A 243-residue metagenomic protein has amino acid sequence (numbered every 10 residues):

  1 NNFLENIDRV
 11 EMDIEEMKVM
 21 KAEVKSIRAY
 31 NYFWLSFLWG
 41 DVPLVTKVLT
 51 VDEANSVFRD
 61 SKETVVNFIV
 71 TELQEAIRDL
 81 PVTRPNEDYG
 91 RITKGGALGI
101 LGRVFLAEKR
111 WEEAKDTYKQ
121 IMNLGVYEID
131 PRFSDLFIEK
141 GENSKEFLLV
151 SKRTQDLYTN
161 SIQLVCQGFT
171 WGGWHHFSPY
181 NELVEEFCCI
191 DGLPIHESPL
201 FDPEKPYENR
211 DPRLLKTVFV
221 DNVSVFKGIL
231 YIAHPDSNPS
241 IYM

Functional and structural regions predicted by a protein language model:
N1-W39, A54-N67, L73-E87, P203 (+2 more regions): Conserved, well-structured interaction surfaces
D8, S36-L44, L49, R84-P85 (+1 more regions): Short coil/turn linking the two alpha-helices of tandem helical-hairpin repeats
D8, T50, S61, T93 (+1 more regions): Short, solvent-exposed coil/turn linker segments
R28, F33-L35, T46-V48, F133 (+1 more regions): Glycine-rich, histidine-containing beta strand-loop boundary motifs that form or position
V42, Q74-L80, R91-N238: An aromatic- and glycine-enriched ligand-binding surface/loop that stacks and positions planar moieties
D52-A54, A233-Y242: Short, solvent-exposed loop/beta-turn-alpha elements that line the ligand-binding surface or hinge of extracytoplasmic
I69, L214, S240-Y242: Intrinsically disordered, low-complexity repeat and linker tracts
